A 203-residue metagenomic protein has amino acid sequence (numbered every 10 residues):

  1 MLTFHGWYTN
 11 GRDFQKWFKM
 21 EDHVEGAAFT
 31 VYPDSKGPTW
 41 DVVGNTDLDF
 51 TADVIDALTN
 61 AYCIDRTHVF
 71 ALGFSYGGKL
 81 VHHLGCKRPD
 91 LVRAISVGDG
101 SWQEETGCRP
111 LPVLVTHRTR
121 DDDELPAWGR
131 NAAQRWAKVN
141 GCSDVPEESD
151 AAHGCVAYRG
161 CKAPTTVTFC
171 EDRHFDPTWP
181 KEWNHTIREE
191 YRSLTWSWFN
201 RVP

Functional and structural regions predicted by a protein language model:
L2-G6, H117-R118: The conserved beta1-alpha1 loop
F4-N60, A152-K162, T166-F169: Active-site machinery of serine-nucleophile hydrolases
G11-D13, T39-V42, G78, E104-G107 (+2 more regions): Extracytoplasmic/secreted cell-surface and envelope-processing proteins
D41-Y76, C86-L91: Gly/Ser-rich "nucleophile elbow"/oxyanion-hole loop immediately N-terminal to the catalytic nucleophile in hydrolases
V42-D49, C86, D123-A127, H185-E190: Soluble non-cytosolic domains of exported or imported proteins
T67-L111: Primarily recognizes the serine-hydrolase "nucleophile elbow" in alpha/beta-hydrolase and SGNH/GDSL folds
L114-T116, A127-R130, V139-P203: C-terminal catalytic histidine-bearing segment of alpha/beta-hydrolase fold enzymes
